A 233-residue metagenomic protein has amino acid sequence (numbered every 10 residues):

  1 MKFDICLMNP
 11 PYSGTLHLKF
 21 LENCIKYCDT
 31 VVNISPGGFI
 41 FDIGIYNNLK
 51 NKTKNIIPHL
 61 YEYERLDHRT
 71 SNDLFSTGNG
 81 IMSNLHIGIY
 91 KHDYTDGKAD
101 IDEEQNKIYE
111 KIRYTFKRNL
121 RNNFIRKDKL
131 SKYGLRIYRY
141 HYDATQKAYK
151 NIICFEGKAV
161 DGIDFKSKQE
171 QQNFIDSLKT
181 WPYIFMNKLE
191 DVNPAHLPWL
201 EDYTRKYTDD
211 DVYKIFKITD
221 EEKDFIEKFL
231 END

Functional and structural regions predicted by a protein language model:
M1-G134: Signature of N6-adenine DNA methyltransferases within the class I
K107-D233: Polybasic, glycine- and aromatic-enriched phosphate-binding surface used to engage nucleic acids
